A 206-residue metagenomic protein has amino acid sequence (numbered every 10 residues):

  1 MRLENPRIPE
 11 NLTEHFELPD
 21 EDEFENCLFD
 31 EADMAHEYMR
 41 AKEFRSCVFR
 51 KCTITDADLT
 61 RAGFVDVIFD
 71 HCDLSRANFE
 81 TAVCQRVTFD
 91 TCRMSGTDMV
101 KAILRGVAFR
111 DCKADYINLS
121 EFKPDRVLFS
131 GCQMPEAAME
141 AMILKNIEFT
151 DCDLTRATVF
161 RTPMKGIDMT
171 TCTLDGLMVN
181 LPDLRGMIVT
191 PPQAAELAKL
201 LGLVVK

Functional and structural regions predicted by a protein language model:
R2-K206: Tandem repeat scaffolds
